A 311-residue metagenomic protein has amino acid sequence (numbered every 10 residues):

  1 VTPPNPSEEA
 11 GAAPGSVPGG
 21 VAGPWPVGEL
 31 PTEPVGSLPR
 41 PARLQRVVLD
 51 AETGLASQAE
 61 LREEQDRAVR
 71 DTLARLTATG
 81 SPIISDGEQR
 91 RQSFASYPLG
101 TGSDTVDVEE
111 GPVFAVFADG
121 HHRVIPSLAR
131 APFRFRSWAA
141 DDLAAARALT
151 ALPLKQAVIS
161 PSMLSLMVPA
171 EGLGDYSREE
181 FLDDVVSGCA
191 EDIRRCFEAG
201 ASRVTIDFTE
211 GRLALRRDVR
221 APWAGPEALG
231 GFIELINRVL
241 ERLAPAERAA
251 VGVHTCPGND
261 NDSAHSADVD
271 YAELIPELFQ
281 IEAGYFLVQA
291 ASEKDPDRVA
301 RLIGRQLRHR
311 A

Functional and structural regions predicted by a protein language model:
T2-A311: Domain-level signal for soluble alpha/beta catalytic cores
